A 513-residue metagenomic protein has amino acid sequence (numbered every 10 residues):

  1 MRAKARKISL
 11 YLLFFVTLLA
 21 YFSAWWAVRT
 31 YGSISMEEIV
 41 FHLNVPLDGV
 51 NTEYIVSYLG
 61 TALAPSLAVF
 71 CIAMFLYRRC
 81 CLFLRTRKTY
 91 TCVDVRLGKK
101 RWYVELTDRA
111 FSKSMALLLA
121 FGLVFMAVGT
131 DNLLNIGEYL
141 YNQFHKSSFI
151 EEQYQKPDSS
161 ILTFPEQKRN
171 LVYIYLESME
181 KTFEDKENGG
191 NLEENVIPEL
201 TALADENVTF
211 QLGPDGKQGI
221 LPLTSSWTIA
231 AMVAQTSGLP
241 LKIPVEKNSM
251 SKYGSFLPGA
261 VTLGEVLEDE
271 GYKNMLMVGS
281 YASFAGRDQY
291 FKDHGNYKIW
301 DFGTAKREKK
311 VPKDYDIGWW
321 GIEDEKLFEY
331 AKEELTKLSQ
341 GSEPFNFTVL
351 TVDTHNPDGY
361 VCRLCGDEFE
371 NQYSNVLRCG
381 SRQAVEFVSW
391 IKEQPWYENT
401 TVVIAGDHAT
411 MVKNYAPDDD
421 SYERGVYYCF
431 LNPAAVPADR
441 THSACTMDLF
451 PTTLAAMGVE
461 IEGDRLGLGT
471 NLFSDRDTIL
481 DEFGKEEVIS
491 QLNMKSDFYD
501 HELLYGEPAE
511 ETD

Functional and structural regions predicted by a protein language model:
M1-Y141: Transmembrane and membrane-interface helices of multi-pass, inner-membrane envelope-modifying transferases
F22, I55, L59, T91 (+7 more regions): Compositionally biased, intrinsically disordered low-complexity regions enriched in proline and serine
H42-D48, Y141-S160: Short extracytoplasmic/periplasmic juxtamembrane "stem" segments immediately C-terminal to an N-terminal membrane anchor
F70-C80, S147-Q153, P165, Y173-K181: Alpha-helical membrane-embedding segments and immediately adjacent membrane-interface amphipathic helices
P157-R169, Y173-D513: Solvent-exposed soluble domains appended to multi-pass membrane proteins
